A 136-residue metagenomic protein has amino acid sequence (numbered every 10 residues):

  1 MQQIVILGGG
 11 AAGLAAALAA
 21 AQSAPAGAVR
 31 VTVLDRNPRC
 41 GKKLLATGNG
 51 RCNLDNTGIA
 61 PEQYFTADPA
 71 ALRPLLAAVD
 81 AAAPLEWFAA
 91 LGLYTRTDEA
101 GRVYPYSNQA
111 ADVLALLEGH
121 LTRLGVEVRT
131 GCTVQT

Functional and structural regions predicted by a protein language model:
M1-A12, T32: Beta1/beta-strand and adjacent pyrophosphate-binding region of the FAD-binding site in flavoprotein oxidoreductases
V5, A21-N49: Glycine-rich FAD pyrophosphate-binding loop
G13-A17: Short glycine/serine/threonine-rich phosphate/pyrophosphate-binding segments that cradle anionic phosphate groups
R30, Y94, G125-E127: Conserved beta-strand segments of alpha/beta enzyme cores
L34-D35, T97, V128-T130: General beta-strand structural signal in soluble alpha/beta enzymes
N49-E99: Glycine-rich active-site loop/strand segments that organize a redox cofactor
L72-D80, E99-G119, R129: Short beta-strand to alpha-helix junction loop
T130-T136: A conserved short coil-to-beta-strand element within the FAD-binding core of flavoproteins
